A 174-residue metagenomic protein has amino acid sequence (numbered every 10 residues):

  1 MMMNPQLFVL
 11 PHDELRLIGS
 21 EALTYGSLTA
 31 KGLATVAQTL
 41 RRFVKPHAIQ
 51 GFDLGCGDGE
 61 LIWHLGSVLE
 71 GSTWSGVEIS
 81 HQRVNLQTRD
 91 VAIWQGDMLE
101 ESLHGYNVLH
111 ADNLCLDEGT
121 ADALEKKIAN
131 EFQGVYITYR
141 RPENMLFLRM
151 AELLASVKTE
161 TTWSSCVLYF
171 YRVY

Functional and structural regions predicted by a protein language model:
M1-K45: S-adenosyl-L-methionine
H47-G57: Conserved class I S-adenosyl-L-methionine
G59-W63: Glycine-rich SAM-binding Motif I of class I
T73-E78: Conserved SAM-binding motif I beta-strand of class I
Q82-N85: Short alpha-helix immediately C-terminal to the canonical SAM-binding loop
R89-M98: Conserved SAM-binding strand-loop segment of SAM-dependent methyltransferases
N107-G119: A short SAM/SAH-binding and catalytic strip from SAM-dependent methyltransferases
L116-Y174: C-terminal substrate-binding/active-site "lid" region of AdoMet-derived donor-dependent transferases
